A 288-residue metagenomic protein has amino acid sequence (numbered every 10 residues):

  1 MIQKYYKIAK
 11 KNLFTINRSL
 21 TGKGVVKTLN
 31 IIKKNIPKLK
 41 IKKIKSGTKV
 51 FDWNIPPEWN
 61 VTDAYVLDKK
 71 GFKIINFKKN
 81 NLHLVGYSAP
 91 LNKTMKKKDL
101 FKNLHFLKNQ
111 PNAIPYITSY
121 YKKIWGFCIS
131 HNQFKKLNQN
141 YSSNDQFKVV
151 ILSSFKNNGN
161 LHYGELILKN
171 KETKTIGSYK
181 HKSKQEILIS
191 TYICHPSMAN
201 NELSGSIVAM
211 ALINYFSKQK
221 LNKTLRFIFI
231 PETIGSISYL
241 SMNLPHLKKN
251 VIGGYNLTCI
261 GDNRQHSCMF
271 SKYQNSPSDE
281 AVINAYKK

Functional and structural regions predicted by a protein language model:
M1-K288: N-terminal hydrophobic/helix-forming segments and targeting peptides
